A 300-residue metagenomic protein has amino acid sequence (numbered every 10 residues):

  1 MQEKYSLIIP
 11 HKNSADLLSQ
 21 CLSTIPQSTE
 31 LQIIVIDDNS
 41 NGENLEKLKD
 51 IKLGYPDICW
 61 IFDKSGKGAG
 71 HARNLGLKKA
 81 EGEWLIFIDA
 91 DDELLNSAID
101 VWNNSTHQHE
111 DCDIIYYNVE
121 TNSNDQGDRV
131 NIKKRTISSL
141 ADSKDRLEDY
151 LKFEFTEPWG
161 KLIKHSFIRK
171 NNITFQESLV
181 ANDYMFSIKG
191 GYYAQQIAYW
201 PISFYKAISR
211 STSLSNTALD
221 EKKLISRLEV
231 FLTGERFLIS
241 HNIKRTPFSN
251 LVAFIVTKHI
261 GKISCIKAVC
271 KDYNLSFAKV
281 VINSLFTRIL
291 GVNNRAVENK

Functional and structural regions predicted by a protein language model:
M1, Q27, E43, L48-D50 (+3 more regions): Membrane-interface aromatic/basic loop that binds lipid-linked glycans or pyrophosphate carriers, typified by
Y5-L17, C21, S28, I36: A conserved hydrophobic helix/loop-capping motif in glycosyltransferases and polysaccharide synthases
A15, T24, D37-L48, S65: A conserved acidic beta->alpha catalytic loop
E30-S40, C59-K64, A90: Short beta-strand/loop segment that forms part of the nucleotide-sugar
D63-A80: Glycine-rich, basic loop-to-helix element that forms the pyrophosphate-binding segment of sugar-nucleotide handling
A69-G70, A90-I197, I208-L224: Donor-binding/catalytic cores of nucleotide-activated saccharide and glycerol-phosphate transferases/polymerases
L85: Short aromatic/hydrophobic "clamp" motif used to bind/position activated sugar donors
F204-S211, T217-T246, I263-Y273: Catalytic core of nucleotide-sugar-dependent glycosyltransferases
